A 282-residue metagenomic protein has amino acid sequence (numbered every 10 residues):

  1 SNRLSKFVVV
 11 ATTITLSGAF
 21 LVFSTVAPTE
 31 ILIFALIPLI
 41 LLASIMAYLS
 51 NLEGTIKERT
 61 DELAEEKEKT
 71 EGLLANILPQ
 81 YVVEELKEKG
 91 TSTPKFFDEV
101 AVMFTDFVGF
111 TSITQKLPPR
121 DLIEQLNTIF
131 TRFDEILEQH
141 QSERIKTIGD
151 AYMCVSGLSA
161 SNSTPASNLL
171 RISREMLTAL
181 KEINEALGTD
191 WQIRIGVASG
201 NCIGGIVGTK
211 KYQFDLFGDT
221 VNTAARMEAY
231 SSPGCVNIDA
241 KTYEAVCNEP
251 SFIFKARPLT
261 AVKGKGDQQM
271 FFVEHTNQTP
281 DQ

Functional and structural regions predicted by a protein language model:
S1-T55: N-terminal membrane insertion elements
F34-L41, I45-Y48, L52-T55, R59 (+3 more regions): Amphipathic coiled-coil signal-transmission "stalk" helices
L39-A43, L73, R132, I172-E175 (+3 more regions): Generic recognition of well-ordered alpha-helical segments
A64-I77, Y81-R171: Catalytic NTP-binding/metal-coordinating core of nucleotidyl cyclase/transferase enzymes
Y81, V108, N201-C202, N222 (+1 more regions): Alpha-helix/helix-capping structural signal
V100, T105, I136-N168, L180-V221 (+2 more regions): Catalytic core of nucleotidyl cyclases, primarily class III adenylyl/guanylyl cyclases
N184, A198-S199, D219-A240: Catalytic/regulatory signature loops of cyclic-dinucleotide turnover enzymes and related class III nucleotidyl cyclases
C202-G204, Y230-Q282: Cytosolic regulatory/linker segments at or just downstream of nucleotide-handling modules in signal-transduction
